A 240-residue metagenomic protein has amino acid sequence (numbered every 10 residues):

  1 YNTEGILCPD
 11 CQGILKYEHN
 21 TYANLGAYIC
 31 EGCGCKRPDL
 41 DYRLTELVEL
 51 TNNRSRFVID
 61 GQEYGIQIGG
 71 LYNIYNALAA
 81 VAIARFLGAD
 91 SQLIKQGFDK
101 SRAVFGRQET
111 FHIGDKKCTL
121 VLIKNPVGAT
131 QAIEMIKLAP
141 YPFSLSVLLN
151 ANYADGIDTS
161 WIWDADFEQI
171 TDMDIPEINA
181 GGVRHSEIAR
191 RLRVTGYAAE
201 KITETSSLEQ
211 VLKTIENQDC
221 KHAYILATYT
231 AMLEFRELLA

Functional and structural regions predicted by a protein language model:
Y1-E63: Extended acidic/charged loop-beta regions that coordinate divalent cations and stabilize anionic phosphate/carboxylate
Y1-I6, V104, L122-E204: Active-site beta-alpha connecting loops in nucleotide-dependent enzymes
L25-D39, I68-D99: A conserved, hydrophobic alpha-helical segment in the catalytic core of large ATP/adenylate-utilizing enzymes
C35, L50-N52, I83-I123: Gly/charged, well-structured mid-domain segments that form the phosphate/adenylate-handling core of ATP-dependent
V58-I66, F111-K116: Glycine/charged-rich beta-loop-alpha catalytic/anionic-binding loops adjacent to active sites
N76, A80, I178, I225: Residue-level signal for inorganic ion chemistry
L87, L138-P142, I215-H222: Glycine-rich phosphate-binding loop signature in dinucleotide/nucleotide-binding domains
L208-A240: A glycine-rich beta-strand to alpha-helix segment that forms a phosphate/ribose-binding loop at ligand/cofactor sites
